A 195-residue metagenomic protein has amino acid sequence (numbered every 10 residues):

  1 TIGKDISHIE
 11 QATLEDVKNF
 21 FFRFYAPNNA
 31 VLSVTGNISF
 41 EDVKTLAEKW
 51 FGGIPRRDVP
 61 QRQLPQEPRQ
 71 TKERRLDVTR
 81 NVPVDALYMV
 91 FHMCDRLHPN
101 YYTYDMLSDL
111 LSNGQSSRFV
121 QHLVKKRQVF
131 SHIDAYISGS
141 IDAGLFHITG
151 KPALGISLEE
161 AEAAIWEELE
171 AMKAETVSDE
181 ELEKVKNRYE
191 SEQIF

Functional and structural regions predicted by a protein language model:
T1-S7, N29-T35, D85-D95, Q121-F195: M16 family metallopeptidases and their MPP-like homologs
I2, P27, V31-D95, N187 (+1 more regions): An aromatic/glycine/proline-enriched structural segment found at the starts of mature extracellular/organellar domains
F21: Conserved, carboxylate-rich catalytic/transport cores that coordinate ions
F40-K44, P99, I156-E160: Short, conserved charged micro-motifs
F51, L111-Q115, W166-K173: Short amphipathic alpha-helical signal-transduction/dimerization elements
M89, P99-L111, F119-L123: Active/ligand-binding-proximal structured segments within catalytic/core domains that scaffold catalytic residues
N100-Y104, S116, L158-E162: Short, charged, low-complexity patches
